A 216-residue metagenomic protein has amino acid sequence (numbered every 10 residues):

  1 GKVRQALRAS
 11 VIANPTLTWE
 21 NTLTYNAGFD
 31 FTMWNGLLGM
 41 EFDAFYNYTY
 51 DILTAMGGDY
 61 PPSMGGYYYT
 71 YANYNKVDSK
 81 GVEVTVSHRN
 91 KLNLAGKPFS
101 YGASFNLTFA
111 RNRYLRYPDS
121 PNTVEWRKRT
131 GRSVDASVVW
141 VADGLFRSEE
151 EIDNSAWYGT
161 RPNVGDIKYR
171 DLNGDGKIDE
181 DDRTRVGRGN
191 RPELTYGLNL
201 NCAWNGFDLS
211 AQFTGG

Functional and structural regions predicted by a protein language model:
G1-G39, T70-G96, G189-L194: Outer-membrane beta-barrel signature, preferentially recognizing the C-terminal barrel domain of Gram-negative
K2-S10, M56-Y69, N173-D181: Flexible, solvent-exposed coil segments and beta strand-coil junctions, predominantly the extracellular/periplasmic
F31-N35, Y48, V86-A95, Y101-A103 (+2 more regions): Outer-membrane beta-barrel proteins
L37-E41, Y50-A55, L209-A211: Extended hydrophobic-aromatic, low-complexity segments
M40-Y46, A103-F109, C202, A211-G215: Transmembrane beta-barrel strands of outer-membrane/channel proteins
N47, D51, G58-A72, D181-R183 (+1 more regions): Active-site beta-strand/loop architecture of penicillin-binding DD-peptidases
A72, K91-N190: Conserved small-residue
G189-G216: Glycine-rich, aromatic-lined ligand/substrate-binding cores of catalytic and carbohydrate-binding domains
